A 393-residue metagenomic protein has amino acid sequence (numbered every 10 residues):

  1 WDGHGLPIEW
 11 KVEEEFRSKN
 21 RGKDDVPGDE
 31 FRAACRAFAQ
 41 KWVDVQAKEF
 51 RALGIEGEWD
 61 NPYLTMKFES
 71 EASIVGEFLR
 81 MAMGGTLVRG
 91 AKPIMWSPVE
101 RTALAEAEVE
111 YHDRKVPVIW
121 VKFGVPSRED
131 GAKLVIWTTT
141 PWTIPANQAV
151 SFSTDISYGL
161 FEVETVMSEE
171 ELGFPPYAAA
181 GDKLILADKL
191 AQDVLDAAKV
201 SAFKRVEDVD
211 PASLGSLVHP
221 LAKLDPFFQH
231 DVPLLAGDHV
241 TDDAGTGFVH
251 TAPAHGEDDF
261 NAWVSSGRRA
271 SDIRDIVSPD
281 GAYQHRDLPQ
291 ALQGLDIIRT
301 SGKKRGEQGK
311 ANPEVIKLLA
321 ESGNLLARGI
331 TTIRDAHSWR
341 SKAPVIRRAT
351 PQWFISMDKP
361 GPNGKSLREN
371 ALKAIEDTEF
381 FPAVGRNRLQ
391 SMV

Functional and structural regions predicted by a protein language model:
W1-E171, A252-E257, A262-Q290, N312 (+1 more regions): N-terminal, positively charged nucleic-acid-binding surface of large information/translation enzymes
W1-L6, Y158-L160, L172-P220: Carboxylate/His-rich catalytic cores and anion/metal-binding grooves
K122, G173-P176, L235-D242: Short, flexible, solvent-exposed loop/turn segments with mixed acidic/basic and small polar residues
G131-L134, E171-F174, G181-K183, Q229-D231: Short, mixed charged/polar active-site loops that provide acid/base catalysis or chelate metal/phosphate cofactors
I136, L186-A202, G309-N324: Short, basic/low-complexity N-terminal boundary segments at the transition from targeting/disordered tails
A146-Q148, L172-F174, L195-A198, D296-I297 (+1 more regions): A short, polar/proline- and glycine-enriched secondary-structure boundary/capping micro-motif
L217-H219, K223-P279: Extracellular/luminal Protease-associated
Y283-A311: A short-motif feature that recognizes glycine-rich, charge-decorated loops that bind or process nucleotide phosphates
